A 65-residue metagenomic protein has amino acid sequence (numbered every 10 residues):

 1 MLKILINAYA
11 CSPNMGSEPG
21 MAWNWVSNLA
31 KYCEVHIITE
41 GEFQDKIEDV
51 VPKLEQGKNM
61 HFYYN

Functional and structural regions predicted by a protein language model:
M1-K58: N-terminal subdomain of nucleotide-sugar transferases
K58-N65: A short, charged, and often flexible helix/loop element on the N-terminal side of the glycosyltransferase catalytic
